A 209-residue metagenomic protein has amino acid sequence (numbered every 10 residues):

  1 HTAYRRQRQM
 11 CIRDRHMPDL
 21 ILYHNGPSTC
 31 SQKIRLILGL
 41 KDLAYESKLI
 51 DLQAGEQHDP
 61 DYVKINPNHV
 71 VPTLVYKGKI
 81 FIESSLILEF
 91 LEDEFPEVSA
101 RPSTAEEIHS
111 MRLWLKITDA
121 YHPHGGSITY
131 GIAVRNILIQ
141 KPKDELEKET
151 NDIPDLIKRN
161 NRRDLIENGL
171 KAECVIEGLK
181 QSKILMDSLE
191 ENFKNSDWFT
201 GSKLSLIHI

Functional and structural regions predicted by a protein language model:
H1, D61-K64, T200: Short, flexible, glycine/charge-rich loop motifs used to bind or transfer phosphoryl groups or to couple energy/partner
H1, T104, V175: Flexible, glycine- and charge-enriched loops at secondary-structure boundaries
H1-R8, I12-D14, I207-H208: Single conserved hydrophobic/aromatic residue that forms the stacking wall/gate of nucleotide- or nucleobase-binding
A3, Q57, I184: Short, conserved clusters of charged catalytic residues that mark active-site and nucleotide-handling motifs
Q9, H16-L156: GST-like domain detector, emphasizing the conserved glutathione-binding G-site in the N-terminal thioredoxin-like
S84, H208-I209: Metal-dependent nucleic-acid phosphoesterase active-site entry motif
H122-H208: GST-like fold's C-terminal all-alpha helical module
